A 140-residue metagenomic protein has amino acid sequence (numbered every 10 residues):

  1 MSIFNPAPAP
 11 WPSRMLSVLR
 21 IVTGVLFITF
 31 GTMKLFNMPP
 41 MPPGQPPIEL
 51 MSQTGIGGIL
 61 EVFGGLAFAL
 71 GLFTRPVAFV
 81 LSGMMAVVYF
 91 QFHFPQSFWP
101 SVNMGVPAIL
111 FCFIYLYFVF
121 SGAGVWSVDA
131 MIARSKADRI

Functional and structural regions predicted by a protein language model:
M1-F36, S52-I59, F63, L70-I140: Extended, low-polarity transmembrane helix blocks
P42-G55: Perimembrane loop-to-helix junctions flanking transmembrane segments
